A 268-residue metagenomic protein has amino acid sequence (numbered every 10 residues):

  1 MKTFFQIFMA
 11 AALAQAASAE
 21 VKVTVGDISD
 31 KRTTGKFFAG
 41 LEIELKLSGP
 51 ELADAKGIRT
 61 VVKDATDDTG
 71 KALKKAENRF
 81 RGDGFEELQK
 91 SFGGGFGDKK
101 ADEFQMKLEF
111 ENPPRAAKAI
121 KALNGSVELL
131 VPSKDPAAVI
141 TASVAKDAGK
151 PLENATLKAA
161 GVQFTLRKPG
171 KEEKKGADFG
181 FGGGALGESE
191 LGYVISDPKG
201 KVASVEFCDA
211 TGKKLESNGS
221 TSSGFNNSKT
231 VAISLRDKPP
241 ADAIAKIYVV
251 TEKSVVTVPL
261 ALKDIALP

Functional and structural regions predicted by a protein language model:
K2-A10: Sec-dependent signal peptide recognition, specifically the positively charged N-region followed immediately by
A14-A16: N-terminal signal peptide c-region/cleavage motif recognized by signal peptidases
S18-P268: Alpha-helical, hydrophobic structural elements that either
